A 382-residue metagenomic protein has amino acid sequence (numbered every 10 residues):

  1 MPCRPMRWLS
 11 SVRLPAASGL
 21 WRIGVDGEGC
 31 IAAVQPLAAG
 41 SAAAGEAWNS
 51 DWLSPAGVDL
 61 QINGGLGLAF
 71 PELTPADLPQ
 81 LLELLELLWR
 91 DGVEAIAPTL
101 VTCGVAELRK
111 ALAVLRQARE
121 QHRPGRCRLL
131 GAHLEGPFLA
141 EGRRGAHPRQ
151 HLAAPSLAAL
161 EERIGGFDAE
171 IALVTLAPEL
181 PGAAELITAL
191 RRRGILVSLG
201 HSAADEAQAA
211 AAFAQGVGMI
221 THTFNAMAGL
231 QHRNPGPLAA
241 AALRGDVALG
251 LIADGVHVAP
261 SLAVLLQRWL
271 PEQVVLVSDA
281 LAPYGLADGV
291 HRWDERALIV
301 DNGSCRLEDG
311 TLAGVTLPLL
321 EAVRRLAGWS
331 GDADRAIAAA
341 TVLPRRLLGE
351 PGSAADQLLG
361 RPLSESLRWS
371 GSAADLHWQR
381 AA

Functional and structural regions predicted by a protein language model:
M1-G40, H377-A382: N-terminal metal-binding scaffold of metallo-dependent hydrolase/deaminase domains
P2-S11, A39-P75, L81, E86: Replace "His-x-His-based motif
M6-R7, P55-G57, L196, G218 (+2 more regions): Hydrophobic "anchor" residues on beta-strands that sit immediately upstream of conserved functional sites
V12, G29, S50, Q61 (+8 more regions): Divalent metal-coordination and catalytic microenvironments
N63-L66, P71, L82-A111, C127-A140 (+6 more regions): Divalent metal-dependent hydrolysis catalytic cores, especially in the metallo-beta-lactamase
G64-P79, A146-A153, S198-G200: Active-site mouth loops of central-metabolism enzymes
L134, A140-G236: Divalent metal-binding pocket/active-site signature
Q208-A340, L347-P351, S370-A373, A381-A382: Active-site-adjacent C-terminal substructures of enzyme catalytic domains
